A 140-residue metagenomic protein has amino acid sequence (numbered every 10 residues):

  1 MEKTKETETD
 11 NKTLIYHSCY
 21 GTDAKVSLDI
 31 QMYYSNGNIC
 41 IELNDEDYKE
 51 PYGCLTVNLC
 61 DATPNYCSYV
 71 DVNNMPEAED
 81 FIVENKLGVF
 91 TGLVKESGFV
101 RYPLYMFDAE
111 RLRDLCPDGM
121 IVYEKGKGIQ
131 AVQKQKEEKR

Functional and structural regions predicted by a protein language model:
M1-Y16: Solvent-exposed, flexible loop/coil segments flanking beta-strands in beta-rich domains
E8, Y20-D23, S27-L43, Y48-C54: Catalytic phosphate/metal-binding cores of nucleic-acid and nucleotide-processing enzymes, i.e., regions that mediate
Q31-Y33, E46, C60-A62, A109-L112: Generic structural motif
N38, E42-L87, T91: Acidic, aromatic-enriched beta-alpha/helix-loop junctions
L43, L104-F107, A131: Short beta-strand element of the conserved SAM-dependent methyltransferase core
V72-E124: Short, compact, well-ordered microdomains
V122, I129-A131: Short linear proline/tyrosine/threonine-rich motifs used for host-factor recruitment and membrane trafficking/assembly
K134-R140: Non-Sec secretion/translocation targeting segments of pathogen effectors
